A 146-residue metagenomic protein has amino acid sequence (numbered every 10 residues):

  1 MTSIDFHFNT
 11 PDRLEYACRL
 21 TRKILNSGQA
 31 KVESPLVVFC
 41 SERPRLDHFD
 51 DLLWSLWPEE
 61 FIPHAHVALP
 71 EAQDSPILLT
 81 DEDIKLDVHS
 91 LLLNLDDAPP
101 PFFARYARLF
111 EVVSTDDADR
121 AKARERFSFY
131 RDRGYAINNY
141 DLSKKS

Functional and structural regions predicted by a protein language model:
M1-I4, N26-K31, S90, R105 (+2 more regions): ASCE RecA-like P-loop NTPase motor cores that couple ATP hydrolysis to mechanical translocation on nucleic acids
M1-R13: Glycine-rich phosphate-binding "P-loop"
N9, C40-R43, N94-D97, S114-T115: Structural motif
A17-A72: Short, well-structured hydrophobic secondary-structure segments
E71-R108: Mid-chain, well-packed structural core segment of small domains
P101, D119-R124: Helix-rich interaction surfaces within compact, conserved domain-sized segments that mediate assembly or partner
R108-D119: Trafficking entry modules
Y140-S146: C-terminal interaction segment
